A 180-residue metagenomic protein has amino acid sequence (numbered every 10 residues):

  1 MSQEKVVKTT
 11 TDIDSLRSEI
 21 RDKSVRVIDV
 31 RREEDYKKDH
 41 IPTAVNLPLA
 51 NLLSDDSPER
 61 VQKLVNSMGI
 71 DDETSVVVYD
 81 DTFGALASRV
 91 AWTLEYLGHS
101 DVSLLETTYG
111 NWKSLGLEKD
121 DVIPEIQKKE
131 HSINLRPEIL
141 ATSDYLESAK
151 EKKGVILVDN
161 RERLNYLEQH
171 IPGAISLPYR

Functional and structural regions predicted by a protein language model:
M1-K38, E106-H170: Flexible, polar/low-complexity N-terminal or interdomain linker segments that lie immediately upstream of folded
S2-K5, L52-D144: Thiolate-centered catalytic microenvironments shared by cysteine-dependent enzyme domains
V30, L47-N51: A short beta-strand-loop structural module common to alpha/beta enzyme folds
D39-P42, A91: Glycine-rich loop at the start of a catalytic domain that most often binds anionic cofactors/ligands
L47, L105, L177: Hydrophobic residues at beta-strand termini and immediately following loops that shape nucleotide-binding pockets
V76, S176-L177: Short hydrophobic/aromatic-rich beta-strand motifs
